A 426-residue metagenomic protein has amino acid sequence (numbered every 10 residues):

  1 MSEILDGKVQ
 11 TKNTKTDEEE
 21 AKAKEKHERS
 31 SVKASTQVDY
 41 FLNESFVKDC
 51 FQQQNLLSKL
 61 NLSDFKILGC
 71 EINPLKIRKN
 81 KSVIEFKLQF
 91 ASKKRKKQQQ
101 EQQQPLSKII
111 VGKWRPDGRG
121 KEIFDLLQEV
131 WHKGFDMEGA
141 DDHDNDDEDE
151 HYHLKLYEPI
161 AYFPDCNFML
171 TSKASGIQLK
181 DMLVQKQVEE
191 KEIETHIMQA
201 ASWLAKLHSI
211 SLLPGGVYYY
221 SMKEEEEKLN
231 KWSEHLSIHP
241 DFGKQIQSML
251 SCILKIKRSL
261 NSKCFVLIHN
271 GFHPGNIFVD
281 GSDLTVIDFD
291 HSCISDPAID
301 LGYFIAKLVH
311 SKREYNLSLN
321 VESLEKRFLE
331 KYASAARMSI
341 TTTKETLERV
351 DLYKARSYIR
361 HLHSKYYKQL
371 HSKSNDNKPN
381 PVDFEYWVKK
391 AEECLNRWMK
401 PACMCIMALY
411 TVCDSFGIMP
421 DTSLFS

Functional and structural regions predicted by a protein language model:
S2-E20, K24-I72: Juxta-kinase regulatory segment immediately upstream of eukaryotic protein kinase catalytic domains
D49-D64, L212-H269, A391: An alpha-helical support segment within catalytic cores of ATP-dependent transferases
N73-K97, P105-L106, N167, L254-I299 (+1 more regions): Active-site acidic catalytic loop and adjacent metal/ATP-binding pocket of ATP-dependent phosphoryl transfer enzymes
Q89-K97, Q103-G215: ATP-binding pocket architecture of kinase catalytic cores
W131-E138, L204, H208-L212, K257 (+6 more regions): A general structural signal marking secondary-structure boundaries and capping sites
D241-K244, Y315-N320, T341-K344, S357-S426: ATP/Mg2+ or Mg2+-diphosphate-binding catalytic cores that bind nucleotide phosphates or diphosphates via glycine-rich
A298-R337, K354-S374: Active-site activation/catalytic loop segments of kinase-like enzymes and analogous catalytic loops in related
M338-D351: Acidic, serine/threonine- and proline-rich low-complexity regulatory regions
